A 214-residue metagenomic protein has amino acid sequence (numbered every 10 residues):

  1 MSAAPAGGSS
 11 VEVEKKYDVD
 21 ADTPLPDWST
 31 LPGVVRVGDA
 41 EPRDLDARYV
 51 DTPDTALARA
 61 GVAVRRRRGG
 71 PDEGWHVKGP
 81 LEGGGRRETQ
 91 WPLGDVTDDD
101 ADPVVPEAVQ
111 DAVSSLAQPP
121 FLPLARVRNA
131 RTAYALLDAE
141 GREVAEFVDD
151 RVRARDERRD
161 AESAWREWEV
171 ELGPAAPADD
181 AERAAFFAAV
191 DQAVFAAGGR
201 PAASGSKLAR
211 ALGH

Functional and structural regions predicted by a protein language model:
M1-H214: Phosphate-end processing signature that detects enzymes handling 5′-triphosphorylated RNA and polyphosphate
